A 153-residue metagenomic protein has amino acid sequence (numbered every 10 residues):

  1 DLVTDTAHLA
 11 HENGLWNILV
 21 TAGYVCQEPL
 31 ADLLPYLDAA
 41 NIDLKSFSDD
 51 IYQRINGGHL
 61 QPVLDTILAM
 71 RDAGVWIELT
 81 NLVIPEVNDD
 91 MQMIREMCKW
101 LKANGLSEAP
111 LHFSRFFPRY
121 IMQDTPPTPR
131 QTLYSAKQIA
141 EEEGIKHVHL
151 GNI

Functional and structural regions predicted by a protein language model:
D1-T128: Conserved AdoMet/S-adenosylmethionine-binding subsite of the radical SAM
T125-I153: A C-terminal junction/extension of Radical SAM enzymes
